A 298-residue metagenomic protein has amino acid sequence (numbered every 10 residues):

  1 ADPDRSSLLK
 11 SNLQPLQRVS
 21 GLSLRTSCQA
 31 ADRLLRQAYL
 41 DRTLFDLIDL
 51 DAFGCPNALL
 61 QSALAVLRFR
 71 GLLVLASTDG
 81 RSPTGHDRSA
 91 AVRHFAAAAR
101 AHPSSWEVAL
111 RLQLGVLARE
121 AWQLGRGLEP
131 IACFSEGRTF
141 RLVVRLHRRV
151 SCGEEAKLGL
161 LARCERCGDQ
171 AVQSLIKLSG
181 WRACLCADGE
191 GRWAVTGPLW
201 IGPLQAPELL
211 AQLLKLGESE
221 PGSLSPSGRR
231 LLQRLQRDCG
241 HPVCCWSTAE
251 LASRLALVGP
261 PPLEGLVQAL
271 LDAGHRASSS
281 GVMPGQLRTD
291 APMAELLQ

Functional and structural regions predicted by a protein language model:
A1-Q298: SAM-dependent transferase fold signal centered on methyltransferase-like domains, encompassing both Class I
